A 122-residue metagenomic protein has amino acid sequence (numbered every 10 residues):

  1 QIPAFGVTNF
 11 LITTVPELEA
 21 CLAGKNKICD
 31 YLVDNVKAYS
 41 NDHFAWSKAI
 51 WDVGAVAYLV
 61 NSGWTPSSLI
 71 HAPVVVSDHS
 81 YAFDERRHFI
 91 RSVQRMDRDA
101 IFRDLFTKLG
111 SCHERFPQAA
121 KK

Functional and structural regions predicted by a protein language model:
Q1-K122: N-terminal acidic, glycine/proline-rich low-complexity segments
